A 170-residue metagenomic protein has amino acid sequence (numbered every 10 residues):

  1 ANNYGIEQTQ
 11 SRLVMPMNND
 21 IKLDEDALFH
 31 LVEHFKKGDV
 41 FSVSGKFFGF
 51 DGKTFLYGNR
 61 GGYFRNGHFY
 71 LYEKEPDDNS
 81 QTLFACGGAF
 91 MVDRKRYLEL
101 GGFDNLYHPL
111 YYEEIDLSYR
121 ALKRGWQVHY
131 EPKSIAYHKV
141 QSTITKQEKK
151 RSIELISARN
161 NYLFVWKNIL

Functional and structural regions predicted by a protein language model:
A1-T9: Glycine-rich, basic loop-to-helix element that forms the pyrophosphate-binding segment of sugar-nucleotide handling
V14: Short aromatic/hydrophobic "clamp" motif used to bind/position activated sugar donors
M17-N19: Catalytic metal- and UDP-sugar-binding loop of GT-A-like glycosyltransferases, i.e., residues flanking the conserved
I21-Y57: Conserved donor NDP-sugar-binding/catalytic core segment of glycosyltransferases
L31, L83-G102, L106-Y137: A short, conserved alpha-helix in the catalytic core of glycosyltransferases
Y63-T82: Short, flexible, basic/aromatic active-site loop/helix in glycosyltransferases
K123-L170: Active-site-adjacent helix/loop segment of glycosyltransferases that harbors family-specific signature motifs
